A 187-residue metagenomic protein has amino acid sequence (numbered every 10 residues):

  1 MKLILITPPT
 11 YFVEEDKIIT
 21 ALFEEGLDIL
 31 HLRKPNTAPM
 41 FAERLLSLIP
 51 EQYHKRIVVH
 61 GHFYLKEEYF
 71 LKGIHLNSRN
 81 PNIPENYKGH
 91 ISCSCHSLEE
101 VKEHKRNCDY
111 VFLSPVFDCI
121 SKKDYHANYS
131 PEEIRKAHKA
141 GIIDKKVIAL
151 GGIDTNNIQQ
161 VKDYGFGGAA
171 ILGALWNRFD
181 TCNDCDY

Functional and structural regions predicted by a protein language model:
M1-Y110, K136-K139, I143-K145, D154-G168 (+1 more regions): Conserved N-terminal beta1-alpha1 strand-loop-helix module at the mouth
C93-H96, Y125-Y129: Short, well-structured alpha-helical patches and their helix-loop capping segments that border functional surfaces
D109-F117: Non-cysteine beta-strand/loop elements that form the S-adenosyl-L-methionine
F117-D124: A short acidic, helix-capping loop that chelates divalent metal ions and anchors anionic groups
Y129-K136: Glycine-rich S-adenosyl-L-methionine
